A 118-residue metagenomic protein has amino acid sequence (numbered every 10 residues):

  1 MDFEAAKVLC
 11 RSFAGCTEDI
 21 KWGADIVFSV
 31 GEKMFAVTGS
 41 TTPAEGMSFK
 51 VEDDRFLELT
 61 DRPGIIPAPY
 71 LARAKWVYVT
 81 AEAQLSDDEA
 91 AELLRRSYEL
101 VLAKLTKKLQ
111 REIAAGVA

Functional and structural regions predicted by a protein language model:
M1-A118: Charge-dense, helix-prone N-terminal extensions
